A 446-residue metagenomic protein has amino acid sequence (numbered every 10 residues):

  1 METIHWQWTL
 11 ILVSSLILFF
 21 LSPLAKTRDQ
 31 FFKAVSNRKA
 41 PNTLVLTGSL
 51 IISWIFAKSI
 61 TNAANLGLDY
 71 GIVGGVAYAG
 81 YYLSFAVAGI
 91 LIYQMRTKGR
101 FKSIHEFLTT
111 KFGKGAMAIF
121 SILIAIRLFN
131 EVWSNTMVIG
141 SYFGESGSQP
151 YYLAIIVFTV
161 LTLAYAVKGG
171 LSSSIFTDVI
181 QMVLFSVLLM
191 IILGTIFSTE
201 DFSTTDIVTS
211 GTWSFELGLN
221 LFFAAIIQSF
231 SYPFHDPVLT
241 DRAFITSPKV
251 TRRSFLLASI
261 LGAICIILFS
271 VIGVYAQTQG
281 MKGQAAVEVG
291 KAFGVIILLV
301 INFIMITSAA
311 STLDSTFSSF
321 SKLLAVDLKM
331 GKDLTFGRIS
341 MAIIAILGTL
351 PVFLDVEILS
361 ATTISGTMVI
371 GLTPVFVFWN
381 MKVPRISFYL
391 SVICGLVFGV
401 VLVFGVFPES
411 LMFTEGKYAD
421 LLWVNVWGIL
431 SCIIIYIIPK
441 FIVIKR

Functional and structural regions predicted by a protein language model:
M1-I60, A166-S172, M182, L188 (+2 more regions): Membrane-interface "cap" regions at the ends of multi-pass membrane proteins
M1-P23, F388-R446: A generic transmembrane alpha-helix motif of multi-pass inner-membrane proteins
L12, I122-W133, L184-G194, L221-P233 (+4 more regions): Selective recognition of specific alpha-helical transmembrane segments in multi-pass small-molecule
I17-T27, L128-V132, T136, G140 (+8 more regions): Hydrophobic alpha-helical segments and their helix-loop junctions in multi-pass secondary transporters
V35-R100, I227, L239, F244-G280 (+1 more regions): Membrane-interface helix-loop-helix modules in multi-pass membrane proteins
V76-A166, Q228, M305-S315, G331-L334: Helix-loop-helix module between adjacent transmembrane segments
F101-T109, G169-D178, F234-I264, M281-V287 (+2 more regions): Hydrophobic, small-residue-rich membrane helices and short re-entrant helix-turn-helix hairpins that build
K114-A118, K322-S360, S365-G366: Loop-to-transmembrane helix boundary motifs in multi-pass membrane proteins
